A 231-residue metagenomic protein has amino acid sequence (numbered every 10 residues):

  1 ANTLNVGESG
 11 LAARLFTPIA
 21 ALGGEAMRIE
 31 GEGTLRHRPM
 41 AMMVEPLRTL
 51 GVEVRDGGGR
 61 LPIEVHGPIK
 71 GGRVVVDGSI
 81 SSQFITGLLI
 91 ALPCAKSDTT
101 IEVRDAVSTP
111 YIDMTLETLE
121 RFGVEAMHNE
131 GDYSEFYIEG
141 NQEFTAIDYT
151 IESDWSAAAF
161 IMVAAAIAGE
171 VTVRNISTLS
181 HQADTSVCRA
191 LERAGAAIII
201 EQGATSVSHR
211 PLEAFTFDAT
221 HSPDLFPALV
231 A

Functional and structural regions predicted by a protein language model:
A1-A231: Short, structured segments at the rim of ligand-binding sites
